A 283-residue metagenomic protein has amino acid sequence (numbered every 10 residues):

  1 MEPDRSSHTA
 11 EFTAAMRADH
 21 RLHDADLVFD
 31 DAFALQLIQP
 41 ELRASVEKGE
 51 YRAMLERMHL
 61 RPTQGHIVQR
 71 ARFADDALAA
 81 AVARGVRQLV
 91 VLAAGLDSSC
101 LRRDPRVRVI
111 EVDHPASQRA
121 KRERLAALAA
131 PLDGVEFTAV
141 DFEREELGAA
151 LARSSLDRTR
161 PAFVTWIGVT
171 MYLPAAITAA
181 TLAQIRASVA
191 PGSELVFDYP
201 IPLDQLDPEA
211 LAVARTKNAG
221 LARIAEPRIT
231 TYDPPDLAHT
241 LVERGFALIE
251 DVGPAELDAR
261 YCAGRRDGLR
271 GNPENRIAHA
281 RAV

Functional and structural regions predicted by a protein language model:
M1-V140, E146-A149, R158: Rossmann-like AdoMet
D113, I167, D198-Y199: Alpha/beta-hydrolase-fold catalytic nucleophile elbow
F137, E146-A149, Y172-A187: A short, conserved alpha-helix within the catalytic core of class I
E143-R144, T170-Y172, I201-Q205: Short, catalytically relevant binding-site loops at active-site mouths
L156-I177: A short SAM/SAH-binding and catalytic strip from SAM-dependent methyltransferases
F163, L182, A187-D204: Conserved beta-strand signature within the Rossmann-like core of class I S-adenosyl-L-methionine
P208-V283: Rossmann-like AdoMet/SAM-dependent catalytic core
